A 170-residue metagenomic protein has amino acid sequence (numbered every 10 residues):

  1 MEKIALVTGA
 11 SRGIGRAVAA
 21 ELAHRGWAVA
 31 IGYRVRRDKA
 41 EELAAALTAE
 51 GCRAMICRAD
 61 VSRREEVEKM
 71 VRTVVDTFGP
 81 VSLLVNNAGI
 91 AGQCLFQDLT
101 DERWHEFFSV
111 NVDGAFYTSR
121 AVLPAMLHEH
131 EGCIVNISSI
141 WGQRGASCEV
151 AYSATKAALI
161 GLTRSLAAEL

Functional and structural regions predicted by a protein language model:
S11-R12: Conserved glycine-rich cofactor-binding loop
R25-E42: Conserved glycine-rich Rossmann-like NAD(P)H-binding loop of the short-chain dehydrogenase/reductase
L95-F96, R103-F108, I134: Substrate-binding pocket helix/loop in short-chain dehydrogenase/reductase
Q97, R144-V150: Active-site loop immediately N-terminal to the catalytic Tyr-X3-Lys motif of short-chain dehydrogenase/reductase
S119, T155, T163: Active-site helix of classical SDR
P124, A168-E169: Alpha-helical segment proximal to the catalytic Tyr-Lys
S139: Residue(s) in the substrate-gating loop at a strand-loop-helix junction that position the organic substrate next
